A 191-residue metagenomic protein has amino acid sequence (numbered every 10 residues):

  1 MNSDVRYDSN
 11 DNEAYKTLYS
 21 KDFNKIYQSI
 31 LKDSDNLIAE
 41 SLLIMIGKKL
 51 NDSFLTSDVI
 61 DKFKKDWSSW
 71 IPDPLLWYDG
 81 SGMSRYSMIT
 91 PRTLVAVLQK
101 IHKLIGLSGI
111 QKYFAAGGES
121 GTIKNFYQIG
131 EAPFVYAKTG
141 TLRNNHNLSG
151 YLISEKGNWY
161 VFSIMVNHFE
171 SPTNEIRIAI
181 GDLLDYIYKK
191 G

Functional and structural regions predicted by a protein language model:
M1-S108: A small/polar active-site loop signature that marks catalytic segments
L76-G191: C-terminal soluble interaction/assembly domains
